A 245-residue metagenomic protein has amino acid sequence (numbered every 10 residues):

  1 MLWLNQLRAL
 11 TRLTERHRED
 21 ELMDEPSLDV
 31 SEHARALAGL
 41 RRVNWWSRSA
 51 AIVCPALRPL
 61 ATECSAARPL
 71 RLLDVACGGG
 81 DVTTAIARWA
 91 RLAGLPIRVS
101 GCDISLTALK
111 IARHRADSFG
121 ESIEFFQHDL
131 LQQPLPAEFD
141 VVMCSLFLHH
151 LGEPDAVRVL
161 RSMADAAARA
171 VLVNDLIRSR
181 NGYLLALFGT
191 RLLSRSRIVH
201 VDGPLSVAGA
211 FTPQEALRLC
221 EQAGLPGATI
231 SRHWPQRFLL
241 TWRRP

Functional and structural regions predicted by a protein language model:
M1-P26: N-terminal auxiliary segments of SAM/dcSAM-dependent transferases
P26, V30-A56, L60: Class I SAM-dependent methyltransferase Rossmann-like catalytic core, especially the SAM/SAH-binding loop
L73, G79-D81, A85-Q132: Class I SAM-dependent methyltransferase SAM/SAH-binding core
M143: A conserved beta-strand element that flanks and buttresses the S-adenosyl-L-methionine
L151-S162: A short, conserved alpha-helix within the catalytic core of class I
A167-L176: Conserved beta-strand signature within the Rossmann-like core of class I S-adenosyl-L-methionine
L176-A223, T229: C-terminal alpha-helical "lid/dimerization" subdomain adjacent to the S-adenosyl-L-methionine
A228-P245: Core SAM-dependent methyltransferase catalytic element
